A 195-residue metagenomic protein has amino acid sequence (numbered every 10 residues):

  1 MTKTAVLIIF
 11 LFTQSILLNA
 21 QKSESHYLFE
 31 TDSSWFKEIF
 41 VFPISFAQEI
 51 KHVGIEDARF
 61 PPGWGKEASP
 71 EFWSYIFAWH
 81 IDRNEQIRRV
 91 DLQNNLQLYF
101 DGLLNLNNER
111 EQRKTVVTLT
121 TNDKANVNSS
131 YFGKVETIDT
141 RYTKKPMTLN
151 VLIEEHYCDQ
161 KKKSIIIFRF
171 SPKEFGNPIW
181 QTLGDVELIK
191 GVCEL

Functional and structural regions predicted by a protein language model:
T4-Q14: Sec-dependent N-terminal signal peptides
I16-A20: Sec/Tat signal peptide C-region and signal peptidase I cleavage site
Q21-R59: N-terminal "mature-domain start" segment
L28, P61-K66, E154: Catalytic micro-motifs at enzyme active sites that drive phosphoryl/nucleotidyl and oxygen chemistry
I39-V41, K114-T118, K134, T148-L152: Ser/Thr- (and often Asn-) enriched beta-sheet segments in non-cytosolic proteins
G54-E56, N126-S129, K162: Short acidic/glycine-enriched loop/turn segments that link adjacent beta-strands
G63-R141: Conserved polar/disulfide-associated segments of primarily extracytoplasmic proteins
S130-L195: Short, well-structured beta-strand
